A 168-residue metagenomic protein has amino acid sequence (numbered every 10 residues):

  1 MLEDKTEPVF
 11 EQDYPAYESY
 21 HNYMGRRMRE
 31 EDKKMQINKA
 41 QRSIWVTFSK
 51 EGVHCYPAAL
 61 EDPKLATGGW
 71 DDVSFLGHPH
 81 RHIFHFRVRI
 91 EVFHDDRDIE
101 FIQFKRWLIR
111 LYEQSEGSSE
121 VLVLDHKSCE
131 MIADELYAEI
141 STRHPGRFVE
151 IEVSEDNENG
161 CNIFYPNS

Functional and structural regions predicted by a protein language model:
L2-E3, F10-S168: Charge-rich, low-complexity N-terminal segments
